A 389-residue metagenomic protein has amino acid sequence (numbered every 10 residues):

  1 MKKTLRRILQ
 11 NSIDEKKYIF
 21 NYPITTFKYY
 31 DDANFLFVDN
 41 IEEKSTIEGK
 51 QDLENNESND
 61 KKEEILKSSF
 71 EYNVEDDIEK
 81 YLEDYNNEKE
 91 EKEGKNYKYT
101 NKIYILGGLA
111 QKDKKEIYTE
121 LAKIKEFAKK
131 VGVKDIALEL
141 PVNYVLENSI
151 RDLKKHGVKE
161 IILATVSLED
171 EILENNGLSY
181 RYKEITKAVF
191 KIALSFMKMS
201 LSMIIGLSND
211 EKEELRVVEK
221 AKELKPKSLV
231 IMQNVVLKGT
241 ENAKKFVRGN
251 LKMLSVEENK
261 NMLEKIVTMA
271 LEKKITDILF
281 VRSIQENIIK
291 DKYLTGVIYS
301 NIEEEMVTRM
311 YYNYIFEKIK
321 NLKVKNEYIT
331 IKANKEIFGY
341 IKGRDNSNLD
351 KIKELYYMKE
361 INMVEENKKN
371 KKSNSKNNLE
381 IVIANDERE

Functional and structural regions predicted by a protein language model:
M1-F20, N34, K92, Y97-Y99 (+2 more regions): Auxiliary Fe-S-binding modules of radical SAM enzymes
M1-Y99, Y104, K130-G132: N-terminal [4Fe-4S]-dependent radical SAM core
K44, I65-Y81, Y85-E88, Y97-K114 (+4 more regions): Core AdoMet radical
Y72-D77, K115-T119, K125-D152, I205-R216: Canonical radical SAM enzyme core domain
L121-K123, E211-K227, Q285-E304: Short, electropositive alpha-helical surface patch
L121-K130, E184-S200, E258-M269: Alpha-helix-loop-beta-strand connector modules within alpha/beta enzyme cores
D152-G157, L194: Acidic (Asp/Glu)-rich catalytic clusters
A188-E213, V217, M232-K238, F246-V256 (+1 more regions): Conserved strand-turn element in the central/C-terminal portion of the radical SAM core barrel that lines
